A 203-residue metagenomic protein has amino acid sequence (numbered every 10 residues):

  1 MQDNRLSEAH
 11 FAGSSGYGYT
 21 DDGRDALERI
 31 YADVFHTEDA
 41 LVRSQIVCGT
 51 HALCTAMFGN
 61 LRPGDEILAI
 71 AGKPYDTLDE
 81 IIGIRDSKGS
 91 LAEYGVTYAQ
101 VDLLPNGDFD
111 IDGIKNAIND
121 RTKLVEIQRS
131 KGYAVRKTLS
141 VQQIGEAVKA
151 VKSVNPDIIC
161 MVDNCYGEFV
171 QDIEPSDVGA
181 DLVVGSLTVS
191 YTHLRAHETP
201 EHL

Functional and structural regions predicted by a protein language model:
Q2-G49, F58, I84: Conserved N-terminal alpha-helix of the aminotransferase class I/II PLP-enzyme fold
A40-I70, P74-R85: Conserved beta-loop-alpha segment that forms the PLP phosphate-binding cup at the N-terminus of a helix
L41-S44, A69-I70, E126-I127, C160-N164 (+1 more regions): General beta-strand structural signal in soluble alpha/beta enzymes
V47-A52, N106-D108, C165-V170: Short acidic loop-to-helix transition motifs that present clustered carboxylates
I70-N116, R129: Gly/Ser-rich phosphate-binding catalytic loop and adjacent alpha/beta segment that cradle a phosphoryl group at enzyme
L103-C165: Active-site phosphate-binding strand-loop segment of PLP-dependent enzymes
P175-Y191: Conserved active-site segment immediately N-terminal to the catalytic lysine that forms the internal aldimine
T192-E201: Conserved small/polar residues in nucleotide/adenosyl-binding loops
